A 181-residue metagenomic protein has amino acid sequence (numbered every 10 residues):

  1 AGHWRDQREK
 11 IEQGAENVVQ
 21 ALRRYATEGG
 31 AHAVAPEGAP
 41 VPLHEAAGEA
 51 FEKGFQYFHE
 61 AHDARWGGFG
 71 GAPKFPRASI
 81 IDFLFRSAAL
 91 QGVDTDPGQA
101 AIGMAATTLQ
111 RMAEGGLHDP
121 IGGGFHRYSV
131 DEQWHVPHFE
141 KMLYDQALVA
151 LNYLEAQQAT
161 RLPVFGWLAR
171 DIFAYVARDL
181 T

Functional and structural regions predicted by a protein language model:
A1-T181: Replace the tail clause
